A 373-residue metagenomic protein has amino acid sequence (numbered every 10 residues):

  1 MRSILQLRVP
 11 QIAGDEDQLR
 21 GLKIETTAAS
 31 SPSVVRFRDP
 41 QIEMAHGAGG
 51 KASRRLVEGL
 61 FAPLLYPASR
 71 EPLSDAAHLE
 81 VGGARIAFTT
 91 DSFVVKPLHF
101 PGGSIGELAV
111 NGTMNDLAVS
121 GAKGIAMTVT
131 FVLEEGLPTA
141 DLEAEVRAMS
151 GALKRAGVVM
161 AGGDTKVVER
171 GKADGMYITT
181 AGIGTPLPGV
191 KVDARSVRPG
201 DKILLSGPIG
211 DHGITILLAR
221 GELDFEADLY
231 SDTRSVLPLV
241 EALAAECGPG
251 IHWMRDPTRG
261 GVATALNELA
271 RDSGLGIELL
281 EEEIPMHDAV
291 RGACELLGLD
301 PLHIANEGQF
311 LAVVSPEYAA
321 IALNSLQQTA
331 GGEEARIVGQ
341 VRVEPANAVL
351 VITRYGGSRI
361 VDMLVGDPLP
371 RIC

Functional and structural regions predicted by a protein language model:
R2-C373: Helix-biased detector of long, well-ordered alpha-helical tracts
